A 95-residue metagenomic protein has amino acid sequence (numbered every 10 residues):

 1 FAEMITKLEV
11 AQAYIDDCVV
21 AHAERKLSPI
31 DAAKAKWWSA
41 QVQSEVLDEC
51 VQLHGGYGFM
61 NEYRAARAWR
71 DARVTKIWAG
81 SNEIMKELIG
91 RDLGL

Functional and structural regions predicted by a protein language model:
F1-L95: Alpha-helical interface subdomain recognition
